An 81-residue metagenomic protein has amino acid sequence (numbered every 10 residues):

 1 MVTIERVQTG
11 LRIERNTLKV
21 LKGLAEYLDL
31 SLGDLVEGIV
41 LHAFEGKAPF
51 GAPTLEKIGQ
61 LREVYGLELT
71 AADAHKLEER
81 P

Functional and structural regions predicted by a protein language model:
M1-R15, K22-A25, R62-A72, K76-P81: Short Lys/Arg-rich basic patches
L18-K19, D34: A generic alpha-helix surface/boundary motif
V20-G23, G38: Residue-level signal for well-ordered alpha-helical scaffold segments within enzymatic catalytic domains
L28-L55, L67: Short, basic amphipathic alpha-helical segments that act as recognition/interaction helices in nucleic-acid-binding
